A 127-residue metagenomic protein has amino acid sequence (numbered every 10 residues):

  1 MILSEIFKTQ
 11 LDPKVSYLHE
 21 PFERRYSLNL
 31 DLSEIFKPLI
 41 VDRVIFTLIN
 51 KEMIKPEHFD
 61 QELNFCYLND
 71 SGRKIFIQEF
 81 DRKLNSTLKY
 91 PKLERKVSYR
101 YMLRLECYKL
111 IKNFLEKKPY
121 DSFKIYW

Functional and structural regions predicted by a protein language model:
M1-W127: Active-site helix-to-loop segments that bind/position phosphate- or nucleotide-bearing substrates and donors across
